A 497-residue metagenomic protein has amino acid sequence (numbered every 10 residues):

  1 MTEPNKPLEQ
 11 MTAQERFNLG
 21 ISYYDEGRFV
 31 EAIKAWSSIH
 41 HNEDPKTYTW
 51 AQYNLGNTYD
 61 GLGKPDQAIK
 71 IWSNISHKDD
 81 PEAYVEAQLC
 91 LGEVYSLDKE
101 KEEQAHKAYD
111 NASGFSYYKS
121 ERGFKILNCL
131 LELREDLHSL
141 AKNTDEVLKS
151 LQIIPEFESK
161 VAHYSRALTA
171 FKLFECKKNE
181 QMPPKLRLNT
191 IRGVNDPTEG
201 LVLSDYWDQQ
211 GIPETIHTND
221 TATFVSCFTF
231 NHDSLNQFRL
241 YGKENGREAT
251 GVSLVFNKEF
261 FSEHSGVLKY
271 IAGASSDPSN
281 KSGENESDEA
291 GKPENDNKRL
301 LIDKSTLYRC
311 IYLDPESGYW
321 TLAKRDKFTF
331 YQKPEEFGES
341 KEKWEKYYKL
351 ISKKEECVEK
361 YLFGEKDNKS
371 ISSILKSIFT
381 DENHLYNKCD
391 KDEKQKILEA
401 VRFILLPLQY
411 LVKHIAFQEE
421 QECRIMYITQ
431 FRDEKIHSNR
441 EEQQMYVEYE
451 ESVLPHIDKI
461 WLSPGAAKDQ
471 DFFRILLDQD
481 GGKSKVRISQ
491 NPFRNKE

Functional and structural regions predicted by a protein language model:
T2-E15: TPR-adjacent "capping" and linker segments in tetratricopeptide-repeat scaffold/adaptor proteins
N18, N54, G61, C90-E93 (+1 more regions): Partner-binding and oligomerization surfaces adjacent to conserved cores of proteins that assemble macromolecular
F29, P65, K101-E102: TPR-repeat structural position
E43-D44, D79-D80, A112-Y117: Alpha-helical junction/boundary sensor with strong preference for TPR arrays
